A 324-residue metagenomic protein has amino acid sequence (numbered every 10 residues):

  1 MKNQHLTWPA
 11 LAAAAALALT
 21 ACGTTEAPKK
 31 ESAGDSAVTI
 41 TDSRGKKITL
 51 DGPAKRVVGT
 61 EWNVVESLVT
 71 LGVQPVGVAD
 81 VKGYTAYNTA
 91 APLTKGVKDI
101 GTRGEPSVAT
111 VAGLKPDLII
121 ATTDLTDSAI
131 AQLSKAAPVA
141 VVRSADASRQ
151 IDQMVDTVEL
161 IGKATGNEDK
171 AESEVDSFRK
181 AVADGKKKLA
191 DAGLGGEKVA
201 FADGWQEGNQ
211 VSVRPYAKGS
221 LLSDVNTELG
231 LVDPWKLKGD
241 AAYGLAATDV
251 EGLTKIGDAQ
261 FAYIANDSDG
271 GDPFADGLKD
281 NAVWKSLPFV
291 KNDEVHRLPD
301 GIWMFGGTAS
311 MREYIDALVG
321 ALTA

Functional and structural regions predicted by a protein language model:
M1-T20: Sec-dependent bacterial lipoprotein signal peptides
A18-D35: Bacterial lipoprotein signal-peptidase II cleavage site
R56, W62-T110: A short, structured surface patch at a secondary-structure boundary
K82-Y87, S212-L245: Alpha-helical, coiled-coil/dimerization segments enriched in small aliphatic residues
T85-A86, T126-S128, S144-L160, L194-S223 (+2 more regions): Extracytoplasmic ligand-binding site segments that recognize negatively charged/polar headgroups
K115-A121, L253, D258-A262: Proline-aspartate-enriched helix->loop->beta-strand connector
P138-G208, A309-A324: Extracytoplasmic substrate-binding proteins
K255-A324: Structured C-terminal subdomain patch of bacterial secreted/periplasmic proteins
